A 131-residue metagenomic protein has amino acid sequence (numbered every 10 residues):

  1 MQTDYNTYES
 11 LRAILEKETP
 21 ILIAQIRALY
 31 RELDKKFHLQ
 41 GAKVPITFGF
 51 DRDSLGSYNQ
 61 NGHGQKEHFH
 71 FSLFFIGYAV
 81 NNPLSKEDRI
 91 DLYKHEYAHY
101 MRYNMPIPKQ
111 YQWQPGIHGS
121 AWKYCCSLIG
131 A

Functional and structural regions predicted by a protein language model:
Q2-E9: Acidic, serine/threonine- and proline/glycine-rich low-complexity repeats
L11-L15, V80-P83, P108-Q114: Short, flexible/disordered intra-domain loops and linkers
R12-E67, L128: Auxiliary, metal-adjacent structural segments of Zn-dependent hydrolase domains
F37, M101, M105, C126-G130: A generic secondary-structure signal for well-formed alpha-helical elements
Q40, I107-P108: Short, polar/charged, Gly/Pro-enriched helix-capping and turn/loop motifs at alpha-helix termini and inter-helix linkers
G49-E87, Y100-N104, S120-Y124: Active-site scaffold of zinc-dependent metalloenzymes
D88-Y97: Short alpha-helical catalytic segment bearing the HExxH-like zincin motif of zinc-dependent metalloproteases
Q110-A131: Post-HExxH zinc-binding segment in Zn-dependent metallohydrolases
